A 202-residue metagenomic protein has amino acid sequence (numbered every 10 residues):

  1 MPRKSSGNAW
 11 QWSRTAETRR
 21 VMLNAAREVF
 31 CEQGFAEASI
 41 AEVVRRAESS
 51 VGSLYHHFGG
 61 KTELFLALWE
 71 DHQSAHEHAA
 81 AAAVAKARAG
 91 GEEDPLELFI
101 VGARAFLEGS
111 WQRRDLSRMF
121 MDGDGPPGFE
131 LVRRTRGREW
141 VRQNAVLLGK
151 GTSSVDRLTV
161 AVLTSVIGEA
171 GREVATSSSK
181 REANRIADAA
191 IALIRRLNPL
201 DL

Functional and structural regions predicted by a protein language model:
M1-E17, A87-R88, L200-L202: N-terminal intrinsically disordered/low-complexity leader segments
E17, V21, A25, V29-E63 (+1 more regions): Helix-turn-helix
V21-V29, A75, V101, A105: Pre-recognition alpha-helix immediately N-terminal to the DNA-recognition helix within helix-turn-helix or winged-helix
A67, A81-W111: Hydrophobic alpha-helical connector segments
S74-H78, V101, E108-G109, P127-A161 (+1 more regions): Amphipathic alpha-helical packing segments from all-alpha helical-bundle domains
A81-K86, M119-P127: Short linear capping/connector segments at secondary-structure termini
R104-W111, M119-D124, I194: Helix-loop "lid/cap" segments that line or gate small-molecule binding pockets
S117-D122, E130, L148-L197, D201-L202: Hydrophobic/aromatic-rich alpha-helical bundle segments in the mid-to-C-terminal region
